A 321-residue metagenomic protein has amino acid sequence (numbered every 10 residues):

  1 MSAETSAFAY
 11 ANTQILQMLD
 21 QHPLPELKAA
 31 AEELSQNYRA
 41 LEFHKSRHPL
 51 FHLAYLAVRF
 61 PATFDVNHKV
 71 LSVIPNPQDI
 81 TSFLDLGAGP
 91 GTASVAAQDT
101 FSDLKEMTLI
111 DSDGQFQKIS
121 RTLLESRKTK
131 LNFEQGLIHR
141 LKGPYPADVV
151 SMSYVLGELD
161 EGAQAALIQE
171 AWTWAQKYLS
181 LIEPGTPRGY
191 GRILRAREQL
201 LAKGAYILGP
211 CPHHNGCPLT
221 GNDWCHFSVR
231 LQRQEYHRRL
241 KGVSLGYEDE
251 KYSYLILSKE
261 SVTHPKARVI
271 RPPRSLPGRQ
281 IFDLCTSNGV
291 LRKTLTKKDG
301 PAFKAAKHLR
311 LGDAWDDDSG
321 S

Functional and structural regions predicted by a protein language model:
M1-E42: N-terminal auxiliary segments of SAM/dcSAM-dependent transferases
S46-V70: Class I SAM-dependent methyltransferase Rossmann-like catalytic core, especially the SAM/SAH-binding loop
D79-G89: Conserved class I S-adenosyl-L-methionine
P90-D103: Conserved SAM-binding loop of SAM-dependent methyltransferases across substrates and taxa, primarily the Class I
D113: Conserved SAM/SAH-binding beta-strand->alpha-helix loop
D148-G162: A short SAM/SAH-binding and catalytic strip from SAM-dependent methyltransferases
Q176-G185: Conserved beta-strand signature within the Rossmann-like core of class I S-adenosyl-L-methionine
L240-S244, E248-S321: C-terminal lobe and adjacent flexible extensions of AdoMet/dcAdoMet transferase-like proteins
